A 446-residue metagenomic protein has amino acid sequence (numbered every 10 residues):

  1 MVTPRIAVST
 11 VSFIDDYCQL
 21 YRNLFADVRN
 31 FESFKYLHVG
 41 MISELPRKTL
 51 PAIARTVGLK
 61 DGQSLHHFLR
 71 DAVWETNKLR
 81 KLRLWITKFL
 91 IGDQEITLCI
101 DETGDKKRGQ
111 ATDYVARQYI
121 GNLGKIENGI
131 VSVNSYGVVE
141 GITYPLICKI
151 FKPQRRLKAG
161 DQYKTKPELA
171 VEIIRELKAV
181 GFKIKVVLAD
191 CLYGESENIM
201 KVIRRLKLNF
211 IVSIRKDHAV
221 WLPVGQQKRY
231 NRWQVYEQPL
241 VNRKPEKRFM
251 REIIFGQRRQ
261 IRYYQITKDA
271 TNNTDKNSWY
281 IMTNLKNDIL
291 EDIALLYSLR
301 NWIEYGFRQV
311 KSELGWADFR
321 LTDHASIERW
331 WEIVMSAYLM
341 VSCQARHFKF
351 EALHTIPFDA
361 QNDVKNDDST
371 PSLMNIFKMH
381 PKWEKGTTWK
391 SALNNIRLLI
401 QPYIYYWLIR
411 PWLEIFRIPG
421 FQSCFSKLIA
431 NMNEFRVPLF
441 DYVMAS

Functional and structural regions predicted by a protein language model:
M1-N30, M41, I142, L146-K152 (+7 more regions): A short, flexible helix-boundary coil/loop motif
T3-A72, K78: Gly/serine-rich nucleotide phosphate-binding loop at the start of the catalytic core of nucleotide/ADP-ribose-handling
Q63-H67, N122-I184, Y263-W279: Electropositive, glycine- and tryptophan-enriched low-complexity nucleic-acid-binding patches
L69-T143, C148, K152-Q154: Active-site-proximal, Lys/Arg-enriched surface segment that forms a nucleic-acid-binding/basic interface patch
I100-G104, Y193, I289-L321: Short amphipathic alpha-helical "interface-anchor" segments enriched in bulky aromatics
R155-Q226: Domain-level cores of phosphate- or acyl-group-handling catalytic modules
K276-M282, L295-R300: A conserved active-site cap/scaffold subdomain adjacent to cofactor or substrate pockets
